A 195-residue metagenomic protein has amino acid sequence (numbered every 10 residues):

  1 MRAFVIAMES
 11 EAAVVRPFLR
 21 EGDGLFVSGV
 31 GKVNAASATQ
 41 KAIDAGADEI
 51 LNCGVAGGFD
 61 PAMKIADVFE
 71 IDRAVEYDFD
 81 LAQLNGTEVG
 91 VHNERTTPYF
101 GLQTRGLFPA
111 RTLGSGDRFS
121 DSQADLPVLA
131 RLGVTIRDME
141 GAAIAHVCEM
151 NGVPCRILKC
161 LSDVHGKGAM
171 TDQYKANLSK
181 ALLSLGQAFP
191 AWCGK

Functional and structural regions predicted by a protein language model:
R2, I6, E11-K195: Glycine-rich phosphate- or other oxyanion-binding loops that anchor nucleotides, phosphorylated ligands
